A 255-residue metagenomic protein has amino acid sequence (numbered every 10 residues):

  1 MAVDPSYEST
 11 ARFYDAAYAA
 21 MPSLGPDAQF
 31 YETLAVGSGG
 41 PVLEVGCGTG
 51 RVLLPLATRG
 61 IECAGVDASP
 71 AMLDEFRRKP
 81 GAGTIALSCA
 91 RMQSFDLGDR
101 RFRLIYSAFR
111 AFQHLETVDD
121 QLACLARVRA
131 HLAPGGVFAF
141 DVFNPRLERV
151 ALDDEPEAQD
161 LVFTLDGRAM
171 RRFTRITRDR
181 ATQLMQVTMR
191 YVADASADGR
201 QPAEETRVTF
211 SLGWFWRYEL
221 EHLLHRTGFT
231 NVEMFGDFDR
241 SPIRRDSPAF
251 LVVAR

Functional and structural regions predicted by a protein language model:
M1-G40: Conserved class I S-adenosyl-L-methionine
G46-G48: Class I SAM-dependent methyltransferase "Motif I" SAM/SAH-binding loop
G50-F95: Class I SAM-dependent methyltransferase SAM/SAH-binding core
F95-L104: A short acidic, Gly/Pro-enriched loop at the edge of an enzyme's catalytic core that lines a small-molecule cofactor
L122-P134: A short glycine-rich, Lys/Arg-flanked "PGG" loop and its adjoining helix->strand segment in the class I
G135-V142: Conserved beta-strand signature within the Rossmann-like core of class I S-adenosyl-L-methionine
V142-E219: SAM-dependent methyltransferase
S211-R255: C-terminal lobe and adjacent flexible extensions of AdoMet/dcAdoMet transferase-like proteins
